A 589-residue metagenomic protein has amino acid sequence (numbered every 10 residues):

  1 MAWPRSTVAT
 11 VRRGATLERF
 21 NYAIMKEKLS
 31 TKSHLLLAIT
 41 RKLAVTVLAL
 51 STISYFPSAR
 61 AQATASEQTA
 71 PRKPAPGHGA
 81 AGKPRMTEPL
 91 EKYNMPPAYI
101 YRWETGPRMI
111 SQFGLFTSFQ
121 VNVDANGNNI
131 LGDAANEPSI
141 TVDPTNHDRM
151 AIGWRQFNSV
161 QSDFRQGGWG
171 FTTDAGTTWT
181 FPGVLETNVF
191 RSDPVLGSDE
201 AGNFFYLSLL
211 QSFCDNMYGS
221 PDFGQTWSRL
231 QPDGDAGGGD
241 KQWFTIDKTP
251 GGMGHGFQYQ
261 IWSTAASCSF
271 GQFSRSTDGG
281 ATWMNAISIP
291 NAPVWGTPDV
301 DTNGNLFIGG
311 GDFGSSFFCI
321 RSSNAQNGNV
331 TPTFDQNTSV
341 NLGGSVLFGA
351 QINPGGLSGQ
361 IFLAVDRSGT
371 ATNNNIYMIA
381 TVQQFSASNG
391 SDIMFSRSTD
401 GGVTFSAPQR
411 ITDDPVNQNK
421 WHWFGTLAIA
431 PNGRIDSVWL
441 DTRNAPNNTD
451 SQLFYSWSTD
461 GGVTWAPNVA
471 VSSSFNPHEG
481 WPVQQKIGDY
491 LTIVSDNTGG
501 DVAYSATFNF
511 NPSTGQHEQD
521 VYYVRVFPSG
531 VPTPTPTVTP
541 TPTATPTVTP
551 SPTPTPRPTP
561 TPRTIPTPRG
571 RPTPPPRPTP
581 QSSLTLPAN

Functional and structural regions predicted by a protein language model:
M1-A38: N-terminal secretory signal peptides that target proteins for export/translocation
A2-P4, V11, K26, N327 (+2 more regions): Position-driven detector of the extreme protein N-terminus
W3-S6, H34, T40, T533 (+2 more regions): Compositionally biased, low-complexity intrinsically disordered regions
I39, A44, G132-D133: N-terminal amphipathic alpha-helix initiation
K42-Y55: Bacterial N-terminal signal peptides
P57-A61: Sec/Tat signal peptide C-region and signal peptidase I cleavage site
Q62-P534: C-terminal PAP-associated
T64-S66, K73-A75, V531-N589: Ser/Thr-rich, Proline-interspersed low-complexity disordered segments
